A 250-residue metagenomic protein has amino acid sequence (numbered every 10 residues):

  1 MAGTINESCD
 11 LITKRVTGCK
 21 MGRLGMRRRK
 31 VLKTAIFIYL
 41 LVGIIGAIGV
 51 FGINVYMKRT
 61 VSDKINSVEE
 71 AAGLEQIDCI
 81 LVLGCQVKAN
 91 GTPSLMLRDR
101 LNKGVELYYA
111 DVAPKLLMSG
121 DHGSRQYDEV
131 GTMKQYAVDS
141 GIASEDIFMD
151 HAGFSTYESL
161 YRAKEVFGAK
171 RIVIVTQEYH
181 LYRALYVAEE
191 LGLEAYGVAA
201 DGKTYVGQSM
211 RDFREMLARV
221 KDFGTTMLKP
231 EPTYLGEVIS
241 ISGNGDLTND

Functional and structural regions predicted by a protein language model:
A2-L32: N-terminal Lys/Arg-rich, disordered targeting/topogenic segments
G22, M26, K30, T204 (+2 more regions): Coil-to-alpha-helix initiation sites in intrinsically disordered, low-complexity, charged segments
G22-N66: N-terminal type II signal-anchor transmembrane helix that functions as the membrane-insertion/stop-transfer segment
I53-F213: A structural signal for short, hydrophobic/glycine-enriched beta-strand patches
S124-E129, Y196, A218-T225, I241-L247: A general structural signal for short secondary-structure boundary/capping elements
D212-Y234: A transmembrane-helix-recognition feature enriched in membrane-embedded lipid enzymes and envelope glyco-/phospholipid
P232-D250: Short linear elements at protein peripheries
